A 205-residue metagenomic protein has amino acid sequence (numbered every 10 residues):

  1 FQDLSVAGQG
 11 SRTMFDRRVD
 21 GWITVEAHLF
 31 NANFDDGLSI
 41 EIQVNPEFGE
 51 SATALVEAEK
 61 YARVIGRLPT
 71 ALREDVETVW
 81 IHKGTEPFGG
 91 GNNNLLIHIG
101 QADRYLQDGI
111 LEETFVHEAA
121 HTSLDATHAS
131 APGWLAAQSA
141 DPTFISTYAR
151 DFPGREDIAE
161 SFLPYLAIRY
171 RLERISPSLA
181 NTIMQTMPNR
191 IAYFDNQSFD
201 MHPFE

Functional and structural regions predicted by a protein language model:
F1-N94: Auxiliary, metal-adjacent structural segments of Zn-dependent hydrolase domains
Q43-E50, H98-R104, T143-I145: Short acidic, glycine/Ser/Thr-rich loop/turn "cap" segments at secondary-structure junctions
G84-F88, A102-L106, H121, A129 (+1 more regions): Solvent-exposed loop/turn segments at secondary-structure junctions within structured extracellular/periplasmic domains
G91-N92, S123-A137: A structural motif
N94-L96, Q107, P177-T182: Short, polar loop/linker segments at the starts of domains and inter-domain junctions
I97-F115: Short pre-active-site segment immediately N-terminal to the catalytic Zn-binding motif
E112-H128, A159: Active-site recognition of the HExxH zinc-binding catalytic motif
A136-E205: Metalloprotease/metallohydrolase-associated module, dominated by Zn2+-dependent proteases
